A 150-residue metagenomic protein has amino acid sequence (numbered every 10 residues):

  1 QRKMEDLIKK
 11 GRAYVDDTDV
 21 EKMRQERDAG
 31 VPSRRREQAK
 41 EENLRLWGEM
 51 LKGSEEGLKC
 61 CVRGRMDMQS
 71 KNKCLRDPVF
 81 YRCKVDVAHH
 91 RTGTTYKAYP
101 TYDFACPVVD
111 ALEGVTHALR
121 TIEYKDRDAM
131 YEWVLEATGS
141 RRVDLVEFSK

Functional and structural regions predicted by a protein language model:
Q1-E5: Aromatic/His-enriched, Gly/Pro-containing loop or helix-boundary segments that lie immediately adjacent to catalytic
D6-K150: Active-site cores that bind ATP or allylic diphosphates and position pyrophosphate for catalysis
